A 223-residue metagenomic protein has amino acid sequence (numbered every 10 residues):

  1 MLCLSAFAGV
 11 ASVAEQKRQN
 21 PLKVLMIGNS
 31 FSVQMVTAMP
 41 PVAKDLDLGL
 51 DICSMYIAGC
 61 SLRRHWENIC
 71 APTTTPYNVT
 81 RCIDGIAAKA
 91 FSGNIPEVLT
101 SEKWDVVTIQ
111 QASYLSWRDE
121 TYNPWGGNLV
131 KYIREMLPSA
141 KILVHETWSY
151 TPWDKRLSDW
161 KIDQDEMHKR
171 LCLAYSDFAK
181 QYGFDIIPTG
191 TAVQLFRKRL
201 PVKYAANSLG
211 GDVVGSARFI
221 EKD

Functional and structural regions predicted by a protein language model:
M1-A6: Bacterial N-terminal signal peptides
F7-V13: Sec/Tat signal peptide C-region and signal peptidase I cleavage site
V13-D45: N-terminal module-boundary/linker segments of secreted carbohydrate-active enzymes
Q19-P21, G49, W104, S139-A140: A general structural motif
F31, I57-G59, S149, V193: Residue-level detector of flexible, active-site-proximal loop/helix-junction positions within diverse enzyme catalytic
V33-G126: Conserved SGNH/GDSL esterase-like catalytic core that processes O-acyl groups on lipids and polysaccharides
F91-D223: Alpha-helical cap/lid subdomain in secreted, periplasmic, or secretory-pathway luminal O-acyl-processing enzymes
